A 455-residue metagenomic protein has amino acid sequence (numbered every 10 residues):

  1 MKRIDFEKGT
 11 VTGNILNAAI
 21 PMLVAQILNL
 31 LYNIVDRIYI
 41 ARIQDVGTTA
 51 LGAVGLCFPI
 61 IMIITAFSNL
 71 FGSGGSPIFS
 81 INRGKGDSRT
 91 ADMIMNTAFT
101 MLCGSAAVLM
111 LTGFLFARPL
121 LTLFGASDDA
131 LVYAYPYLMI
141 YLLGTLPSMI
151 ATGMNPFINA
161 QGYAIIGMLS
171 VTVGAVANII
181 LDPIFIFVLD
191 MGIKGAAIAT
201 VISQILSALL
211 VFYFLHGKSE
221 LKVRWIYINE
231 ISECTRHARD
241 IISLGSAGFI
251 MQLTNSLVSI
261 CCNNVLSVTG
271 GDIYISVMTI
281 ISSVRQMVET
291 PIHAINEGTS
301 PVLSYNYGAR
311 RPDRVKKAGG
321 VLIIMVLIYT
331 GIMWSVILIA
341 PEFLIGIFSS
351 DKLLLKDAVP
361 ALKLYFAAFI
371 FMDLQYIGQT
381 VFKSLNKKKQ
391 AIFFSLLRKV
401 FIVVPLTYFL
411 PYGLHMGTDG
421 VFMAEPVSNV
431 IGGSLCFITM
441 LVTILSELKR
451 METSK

Functional and structural regions predicted by a protein language model:
M1-A19, F79-G144, D190-G245, L303-A368 (+1 more regions): Short alpha-helical transmembrane segments in multi-pass integral membrane proteins
F6-I38, R42-V46, P59-G74, I78 (+6 more regions): N-terminal transmembrane alpha-helices
N17, I40-M62, D129-Y133, I193-K194 (+6 more regions): Interfacial/gating helices of multi-pass transporter permease domains
N17-D36, I140, G174, S203-S207 (+4 more regions): Transmembrane helical elements of multi-pass membrane transporters/channels
L23, I27, L31, V35 (+17 more regions): Generic alpha-helical transmembrane segments of integral inner-membrane proteins, especially permease/transport modules
I27, L31-L51, L121-D128, I184-M191 (+5 more regions): Helix-terminus/linker motif at the lipid-water interface of multi-pass membrane proteins
L51-L111, S148-G167, N263, I275-S335 (+2 more regions): Small-residue-rich hydrophobic transmembrane alpha-helices
N69-G72, Y141-N159, G167-N178, A196-V211 (+5 more regions): Short runs within selected transmembrane alpha-helices of multi-pass transporters and secretion channels
